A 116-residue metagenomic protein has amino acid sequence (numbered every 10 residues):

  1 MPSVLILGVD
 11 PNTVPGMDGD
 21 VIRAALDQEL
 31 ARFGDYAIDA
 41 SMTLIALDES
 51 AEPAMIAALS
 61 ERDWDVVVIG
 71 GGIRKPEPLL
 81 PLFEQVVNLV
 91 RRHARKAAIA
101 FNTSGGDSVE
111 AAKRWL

Functional and structural regions predicted by a protein language model:
M1-P15: N-terminal, charge-rich interaction modules
P11-T13, A46, I73-P76: Short histidine/acidic/glycine/proline-rich micro-motifs that form metal- and phosphate-coordinating active-site loops
T13-A25: Glycine- and acidic-residue-enriched helix-capping/strand-helix junction motifs
Q28-D39: Short helix-loop-beta junction
S41-S50, F101-S104: Short beta->alpha junction loops
P53-R91: Mid-chain, well-packed structural core segment of small domains
L82-L116: Ser/Thr/Gly-rich flexible loops in soluble cytosolic domains mediating phosphotransfer, phosphorylation
